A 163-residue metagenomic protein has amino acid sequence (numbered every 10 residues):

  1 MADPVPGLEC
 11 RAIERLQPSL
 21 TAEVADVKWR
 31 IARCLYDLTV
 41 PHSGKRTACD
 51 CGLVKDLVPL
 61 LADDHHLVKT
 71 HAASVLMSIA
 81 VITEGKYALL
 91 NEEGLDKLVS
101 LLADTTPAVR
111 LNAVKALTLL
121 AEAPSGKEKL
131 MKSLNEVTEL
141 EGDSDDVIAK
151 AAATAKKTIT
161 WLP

Functional and structural regions predicted by a protein language model:
M1-P163: Long amphipathic alpha-helical tracts in eukaryotic proteins
